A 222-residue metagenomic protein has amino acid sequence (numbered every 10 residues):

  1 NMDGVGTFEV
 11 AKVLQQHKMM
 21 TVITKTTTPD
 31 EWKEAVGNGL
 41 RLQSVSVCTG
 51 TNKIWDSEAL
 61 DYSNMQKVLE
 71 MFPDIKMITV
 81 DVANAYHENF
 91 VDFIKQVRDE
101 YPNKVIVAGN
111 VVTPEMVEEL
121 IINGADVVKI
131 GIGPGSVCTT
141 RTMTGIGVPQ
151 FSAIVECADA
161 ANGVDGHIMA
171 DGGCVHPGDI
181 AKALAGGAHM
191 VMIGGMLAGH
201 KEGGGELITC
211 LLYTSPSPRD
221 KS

Functional and structural regions predicted by a protein language model:
N1-H167, G195-H200, G205: Active-site entrance/lid segments in N-terminal catalytic domains of soluble metabolic enzymes
H17-K18, G124, G187-H189, S217: Active-site-proximal glycine-rich helix-loop-beta segment
R98, L184-M190: A compact, surface-exposed functional segment
T113-N123, V175-G186: Catalytic cores of alpha/beta
M190-G199, K221: Gly/Pro- and small hydrophobic-enriched strand-loop and loop-to-helix capping segments that sit at the rims
L207, L212: Anion-binding and metal-coordination hotspots
Y213-S222: Single conserved hydrophobic/aromatic residue that forms the stacking wall/gate of nucleotide- or nucleobase-binding
